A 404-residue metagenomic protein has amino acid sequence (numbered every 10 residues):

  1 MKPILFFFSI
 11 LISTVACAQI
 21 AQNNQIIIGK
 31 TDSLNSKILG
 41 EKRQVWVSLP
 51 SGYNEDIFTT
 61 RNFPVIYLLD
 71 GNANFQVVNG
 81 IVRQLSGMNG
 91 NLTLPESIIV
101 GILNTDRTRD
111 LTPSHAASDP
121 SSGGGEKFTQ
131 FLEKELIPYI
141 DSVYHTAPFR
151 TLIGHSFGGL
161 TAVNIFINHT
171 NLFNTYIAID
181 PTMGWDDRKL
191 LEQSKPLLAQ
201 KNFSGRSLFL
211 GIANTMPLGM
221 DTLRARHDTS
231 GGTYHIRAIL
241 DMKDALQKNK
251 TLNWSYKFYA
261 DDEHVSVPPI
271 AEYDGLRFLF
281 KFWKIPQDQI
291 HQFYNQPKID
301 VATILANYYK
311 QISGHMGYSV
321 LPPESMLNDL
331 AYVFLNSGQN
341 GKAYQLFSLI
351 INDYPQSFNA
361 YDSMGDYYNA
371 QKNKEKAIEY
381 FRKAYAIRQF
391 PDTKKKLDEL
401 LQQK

Functional and structural regions predicted by a protein language model:
M1-N24, S207: Bacterial Sec-dependent N-terminal signal peptides
Q19-Q371, Y380-L401: Non-catalytic cap/lid and distal C-terminal segments of serine-dependent acyl enzymes
E375: Residues that scaffold, gate, or flank divalent-cation-dependent active/transport sites
